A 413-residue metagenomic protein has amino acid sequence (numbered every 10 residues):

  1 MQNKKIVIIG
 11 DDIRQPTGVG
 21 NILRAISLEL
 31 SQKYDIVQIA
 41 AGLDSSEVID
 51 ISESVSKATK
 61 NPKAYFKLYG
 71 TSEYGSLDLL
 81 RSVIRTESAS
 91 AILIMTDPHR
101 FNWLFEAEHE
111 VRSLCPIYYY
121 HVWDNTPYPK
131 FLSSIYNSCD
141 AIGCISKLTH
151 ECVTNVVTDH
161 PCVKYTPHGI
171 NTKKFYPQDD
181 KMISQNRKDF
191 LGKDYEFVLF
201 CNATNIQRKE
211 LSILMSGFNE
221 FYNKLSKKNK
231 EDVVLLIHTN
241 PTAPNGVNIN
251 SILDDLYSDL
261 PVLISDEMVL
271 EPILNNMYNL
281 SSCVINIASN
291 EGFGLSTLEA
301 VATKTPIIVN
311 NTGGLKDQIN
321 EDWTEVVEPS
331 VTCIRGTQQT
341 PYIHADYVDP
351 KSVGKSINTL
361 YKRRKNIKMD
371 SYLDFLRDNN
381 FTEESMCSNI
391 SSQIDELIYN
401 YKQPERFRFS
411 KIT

Functional and structural regions predicted by a protein language model:
M1-E53, E87, C387, K411-T413: N-terminal subdomain of nucleotide-sugar transferases
V7-I8, K193-K209, M215-F218, L235-I237: Conserved donor-binding/catalytic core segment of Leloir-type glycosyltransferases
E110, G246-P272: Nucleotide-activated donor-binding/catalytic signature segment of Leloir-type glycosyltransferases, i.e., the conserved
P129-F131, T154, I170-Q185, Y195: Acidic anion/phosphate-binding donor-loop and adjacent secondary structure in glycosyltransferase catalytic cores
L148, G169: Carbohydrate-associated surface elements
S289: Aromatic "clamp/platform" in nucleotide-sugar-dependent glycosyltransferases that forms part of the donor/acceptor
P306-V309, I319, E325-V326: Short hydrophobic beta-strand element within catalytic cores of glycosyltransferases and related nucleotide-activated
D346-S352, K362-S392: A charged, aromatic-enriched C-terminal amphipathic alpha-helix characteristic of glycosyltransferases across folds
